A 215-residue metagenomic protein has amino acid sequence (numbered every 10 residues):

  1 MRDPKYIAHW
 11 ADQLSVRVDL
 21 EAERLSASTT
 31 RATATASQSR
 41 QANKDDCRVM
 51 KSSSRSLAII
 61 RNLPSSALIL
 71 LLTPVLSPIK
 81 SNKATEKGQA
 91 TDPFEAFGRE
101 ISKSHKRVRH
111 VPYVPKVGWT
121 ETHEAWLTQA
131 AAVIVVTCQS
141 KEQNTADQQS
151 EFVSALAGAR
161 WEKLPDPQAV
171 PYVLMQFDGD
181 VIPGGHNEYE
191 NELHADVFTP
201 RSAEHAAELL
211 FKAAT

Functional and structural regions predicted by a protein language model:
M1-T215: Preference for extracellular/luminal or secreted protein segments
